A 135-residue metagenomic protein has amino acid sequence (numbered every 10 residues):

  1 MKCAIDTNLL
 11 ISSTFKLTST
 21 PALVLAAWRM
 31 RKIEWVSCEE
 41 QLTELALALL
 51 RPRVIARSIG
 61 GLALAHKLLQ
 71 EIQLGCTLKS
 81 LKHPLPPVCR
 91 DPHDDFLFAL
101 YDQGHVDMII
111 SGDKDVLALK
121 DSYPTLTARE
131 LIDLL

Functional and structural regions predicted by a protein language model:
M1-S37: Short, well-structured N-terminal submotif of metal-dependent ribonuclease cores
K2-C3, K82, A128: Small, basic N-terminal interaction modules of short regulatory proteins
L10, Q41, D115-V116: Alpha-helix capping/helix-boundary segments
T14-F15, L49, K120-Y123: Short, flexible helix/strand-to-coil boundary loops that buttress conserved ligand/catalytic motifs in alpha/beta
A27-P84: PIN-domain endoribonuclease scaffold, especially VapC-family toxins
Q73-M108: Active-site neighborhoods of divalent-metal-dependent phosphate/nucleic-acid chemistry enzymes
D102-I110, K114-L135: Acidic, PIN/NYN-like endoribonuclease modules and their adjacent C-terminal/linker elements
